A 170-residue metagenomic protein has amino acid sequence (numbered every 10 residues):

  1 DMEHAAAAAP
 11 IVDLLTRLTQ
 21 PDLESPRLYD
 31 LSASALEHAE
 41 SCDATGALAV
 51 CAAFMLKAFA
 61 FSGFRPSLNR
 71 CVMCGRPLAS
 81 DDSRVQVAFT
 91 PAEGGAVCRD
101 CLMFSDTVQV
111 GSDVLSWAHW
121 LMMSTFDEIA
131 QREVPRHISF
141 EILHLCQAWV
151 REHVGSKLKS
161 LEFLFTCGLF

Functional and structural regions predicted by a protein language model:
D1-F170: Non-catalytic alpha-helical scaffolds and adjoining flexible linkers that form interface surfaces for assembly
